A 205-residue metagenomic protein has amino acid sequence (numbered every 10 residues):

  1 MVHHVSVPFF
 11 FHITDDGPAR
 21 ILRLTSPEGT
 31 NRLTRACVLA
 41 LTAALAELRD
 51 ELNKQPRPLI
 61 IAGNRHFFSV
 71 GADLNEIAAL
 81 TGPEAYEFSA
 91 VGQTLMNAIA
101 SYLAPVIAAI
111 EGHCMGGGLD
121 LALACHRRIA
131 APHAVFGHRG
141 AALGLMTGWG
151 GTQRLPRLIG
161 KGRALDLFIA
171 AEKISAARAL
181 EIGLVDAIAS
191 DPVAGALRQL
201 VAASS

Functional and structural regions predicted by a protein language model:
M1-A62, N97: Conserved CoA-thioester-binding segment of acyl-CoA-metabolizing enzymes
V2-P27, I169-S205: Amphipathic alpha-helical segments at domain termini/boundaries
L22, I61, D73, L121-L123 (+1 more regions): Hydrophobic/aromatic residues within transmembrane alpha-helices of multi-pass small-molecule transporters
A62-L95, C114, A142-G144: Glycine- (often His-adjacent) and acidic-residue-rich active-site loop that binds/positions the CoA thioester
L95, M115-F168, A196-R198: CoA-thioester-processing core
L103-H113: A short, small-residue-rich loop immediately preceding and capping a beta-strand
V106, R128-I129, I188: Short, well-ordered beta-strand core segments
